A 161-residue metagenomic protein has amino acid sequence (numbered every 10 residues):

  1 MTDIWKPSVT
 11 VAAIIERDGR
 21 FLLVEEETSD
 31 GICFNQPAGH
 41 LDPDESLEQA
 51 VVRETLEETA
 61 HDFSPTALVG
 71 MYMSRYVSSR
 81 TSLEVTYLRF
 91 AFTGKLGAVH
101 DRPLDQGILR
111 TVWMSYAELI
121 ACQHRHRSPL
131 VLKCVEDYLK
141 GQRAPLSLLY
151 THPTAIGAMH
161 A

Functional and structural regions predicted by a protein language model:
M1-L22, H40: Conserved N-terminal beta-strand and adjoining loop/helix that marks the start of the Nudix/MutT-like hydrolase domain
I4, S29-G31, Q36, V99 (+2 more regions): Residue-level signal for pocket-adjacent positions within structured domains
S8, E16, Q36, F63 (+1 more regions): Short connector loops at helix/strand junctions that flank enzyme active sites, especially segments positioning acidic
R17-E57, P153: Conserved Nudix-box catalytic region and its N-terminal flanking loop in Nudix hydrolases and closely related
G31, M73-R75: Generic structural signal for helix capping and beta-alpha/helix-loop junctions
L41-S64, R75-P129, H160-A161: Unchanged
L68-M71: Residue-level recognition of beta-strand microenvironments
K133-A161: Charged phosphate-binding loop/patch that engages nucleotide di/tri-phosphates or the phosphate backbone of nucleic
